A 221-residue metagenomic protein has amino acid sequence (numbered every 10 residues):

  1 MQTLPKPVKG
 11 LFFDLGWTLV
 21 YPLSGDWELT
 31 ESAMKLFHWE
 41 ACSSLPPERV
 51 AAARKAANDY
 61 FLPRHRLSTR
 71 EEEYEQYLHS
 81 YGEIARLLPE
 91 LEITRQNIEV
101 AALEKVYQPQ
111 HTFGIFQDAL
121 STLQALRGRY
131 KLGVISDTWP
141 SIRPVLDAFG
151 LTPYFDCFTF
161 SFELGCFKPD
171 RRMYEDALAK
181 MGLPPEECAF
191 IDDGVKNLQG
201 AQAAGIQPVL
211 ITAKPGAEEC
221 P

Functional and structural regions predicted by a protein language model:
M1-A56, A203-A204: Active-site neighborhood of HAD-like aspartate-dependent phosphohydrolases
M1-L11, S24, E48, I93-Q96 (+4 more regions): Asp-based, Mg2+/Mn2+-dependent phosphohydrolase catalytic module
T30, L78-Y81, Y174: A general structural signal for well-ordered alpha-helical segments in protein cores
M34, H38, A85-L88, L146 (+2 more regions): Hydrophobic alpha-helix position signal
L36, D118-R129: Catalytic-core regions built around general acid/base machinery
W39-E40, R70-E71, Q108-P109: A short acidic, glycine-rich active-site loop that binds or catalyzes chemistry on phosphate/adenosine moieties
A56-L103: A metal-dependent, Asp-based hydrolase signature
E104-F113: Surface-exposed cleft-lining segments at the edges of enzyme active sites
